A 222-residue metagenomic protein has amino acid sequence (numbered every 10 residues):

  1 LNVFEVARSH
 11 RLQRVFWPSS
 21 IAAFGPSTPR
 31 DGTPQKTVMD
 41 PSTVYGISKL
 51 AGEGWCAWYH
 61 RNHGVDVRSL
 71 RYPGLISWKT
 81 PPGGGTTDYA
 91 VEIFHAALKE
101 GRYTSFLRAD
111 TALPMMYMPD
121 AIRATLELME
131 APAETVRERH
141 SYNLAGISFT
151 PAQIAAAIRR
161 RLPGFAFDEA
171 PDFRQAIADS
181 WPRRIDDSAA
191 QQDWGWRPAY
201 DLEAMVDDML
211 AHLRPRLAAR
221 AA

Functional and structural regions predicted by a protein language model:
L1, L50-A57, R61, V91 (+1 more regions): Conserved active-site helix of classical SDR/Rossmann-fold NAD(P)-dependent CH-OH oxidoreductases
L1-T43: Conserved Rossmann-fold NAD(P)-dependent oxidoreductase catalytic core, especially the SDR/UDP-sugar
A7-H10, H60, A97, L128-P132: Hydrophobic pocket-lining residues that define ligand/cofactor binding sites across diverse proteins
S19-S20, E53-K79: Conserved beta-loop-beta element that borders a ligand/cofactor-binding pocket
V44, S48: Active-site helix of classical SDR
L50, H63, S77-V91, M118-P119 (+1 more regions): Glycine/proline-rich active-site loop of Rossmann-fold NAD(P)-dependent oxidoreductases
S69-P82, E92-M116, D120: A conserved pocket-lining segment of Rossmann-fold NAD(P)-dependent short-chain dehydrogenase/reductase
F106-R108, P114-A222: C-terminal substrate-binding subdomain of Rossmann-fold SDR/epimerase-dehydratase oxidoreductases
